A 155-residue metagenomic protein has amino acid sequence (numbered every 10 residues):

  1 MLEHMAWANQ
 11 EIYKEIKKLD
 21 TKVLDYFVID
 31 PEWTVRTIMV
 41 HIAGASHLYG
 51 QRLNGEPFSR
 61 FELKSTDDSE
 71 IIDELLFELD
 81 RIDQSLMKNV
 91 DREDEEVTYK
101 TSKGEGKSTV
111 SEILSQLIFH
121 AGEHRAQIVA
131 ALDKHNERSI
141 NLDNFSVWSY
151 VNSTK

Functional and structural regions predicted by a protein language model:
L2-K14, K18, V23-K64, G104-K155: Short, contiguous alpha-helical
W7, L79-R81, E96, I128: Short amphipathic alpha-helical surface micro-motifs
G55-E93: Helix-adjacent hinge/juxtasegments
K88-G104: Acidic catalytic patch
